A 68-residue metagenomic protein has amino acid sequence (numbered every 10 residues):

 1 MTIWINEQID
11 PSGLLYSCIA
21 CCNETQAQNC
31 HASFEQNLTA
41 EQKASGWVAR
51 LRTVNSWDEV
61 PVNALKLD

Functional and structural regions predicted by a protein language model:
M1-S17: Short aromatic-glycine-(Arg/Gly/Cys) micro-motifs in beta-strand/loop hairpins
N6-Q8, H31, E35: Polar/charged side chains located within well-ordered beta-strands of beta-rich proteins
P11, E24, V54-W57: Generic structural motif
G13-N29: A short, exposed loop/beta-hairpin motif centered on an aromatic-Gly-Thr core
E35-D68: Short, mixed-charge low-complexity intrinsically disordered segments
